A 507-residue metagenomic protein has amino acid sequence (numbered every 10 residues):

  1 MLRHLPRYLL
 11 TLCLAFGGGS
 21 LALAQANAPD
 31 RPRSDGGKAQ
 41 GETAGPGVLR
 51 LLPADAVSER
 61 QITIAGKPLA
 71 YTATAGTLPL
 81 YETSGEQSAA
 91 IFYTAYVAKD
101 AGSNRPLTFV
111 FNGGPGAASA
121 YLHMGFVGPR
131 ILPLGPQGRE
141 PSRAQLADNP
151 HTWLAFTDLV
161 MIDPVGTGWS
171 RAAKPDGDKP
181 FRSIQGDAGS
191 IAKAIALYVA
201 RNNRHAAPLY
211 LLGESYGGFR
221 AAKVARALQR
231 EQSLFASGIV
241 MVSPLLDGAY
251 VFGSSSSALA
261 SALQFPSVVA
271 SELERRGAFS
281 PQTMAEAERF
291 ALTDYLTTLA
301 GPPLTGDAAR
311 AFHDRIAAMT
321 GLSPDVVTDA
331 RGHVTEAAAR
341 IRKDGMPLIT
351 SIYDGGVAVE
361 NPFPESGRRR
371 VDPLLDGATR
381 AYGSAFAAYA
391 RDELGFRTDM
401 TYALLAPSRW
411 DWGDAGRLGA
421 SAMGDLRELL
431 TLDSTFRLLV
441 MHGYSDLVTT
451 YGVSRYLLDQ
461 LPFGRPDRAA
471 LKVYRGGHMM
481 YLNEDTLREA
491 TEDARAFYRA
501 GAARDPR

Functional and structural regions predicted by a protein language model:
P29-A44, G85-P180: N-terminal cap/lid subdomain of alpha/beta-hydrolase-fold enzymes
R130-P133, Q229-G321: A catalytic-pocket lid/entrance helix-loop region that shapes and gates access to the active site across common
L154-T157, P164, F181-V199: Alpha/beta-hydrolase active-site loop
R204-Y216: Alpha/beta-hydrolase fold nucleophile elbow
G213-R226: Glycine-rich nucleophile elbow surrounding the catalytic serine of serine-hydrolase chemistry
G306-V448, Q460: Alpha/beta-hydrolase fold catalytic core
P462-M479: Catalytic histidine neighborhood in serine/cysteine hydrolases with alpha/beta-hydrolase-type architecture
G477-L487: Catalytic histidine-centered segment of alpha/beta-hydrolase-like enzymes
